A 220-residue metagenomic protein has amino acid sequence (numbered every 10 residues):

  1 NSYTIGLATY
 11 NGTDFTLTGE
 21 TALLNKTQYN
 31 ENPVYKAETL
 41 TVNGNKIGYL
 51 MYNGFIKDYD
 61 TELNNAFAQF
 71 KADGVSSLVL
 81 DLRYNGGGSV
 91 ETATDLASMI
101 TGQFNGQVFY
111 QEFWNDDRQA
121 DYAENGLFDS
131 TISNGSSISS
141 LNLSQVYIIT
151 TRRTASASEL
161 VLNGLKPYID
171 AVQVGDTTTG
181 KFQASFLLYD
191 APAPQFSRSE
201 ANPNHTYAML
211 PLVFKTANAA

Functional and structural regions predicted by a protein language model:
N1-L78, G86, T92, G102: Flexible, low-complexity junctional segments that flank or bridge functional domains
G12, Q28-E31, G54-D58, S77 (+5 more regions): Solvent-exposed loop/turn segments at secondary-structure junctions within structured extracellular/periplasmic domains
F15-T16, T41-G44, A72-D73, I138-N142 (+3 more regions): Extracellular/periplasmic catalytic domains that process cell-envelope and extracellular macromolecules
G19, N45-G48, D73-L78, N105-Y110 (+2 more regions): Loop/turn elements at helix/coil->beta-strand transitions in domains of secreted/extracellular proteins
N32-P33, G87-Q145, F186-L188: Gly/Ser/Thr-rich loop/hinge elements
D60-F67, A93-A97, V146, S158-L162: Extracytoplasmic/secreted envelope proteins and their assembly/folding machinery, especially bacterial periplasmic
L141-N163, V174: A conserved active-site cap/scaffold subdomain adjacent to cofactor or substrate pockets
A171-A220: Flexible, solvent-exposed loop/hinge segments that line or gate ligand/substrate-binding clefts
